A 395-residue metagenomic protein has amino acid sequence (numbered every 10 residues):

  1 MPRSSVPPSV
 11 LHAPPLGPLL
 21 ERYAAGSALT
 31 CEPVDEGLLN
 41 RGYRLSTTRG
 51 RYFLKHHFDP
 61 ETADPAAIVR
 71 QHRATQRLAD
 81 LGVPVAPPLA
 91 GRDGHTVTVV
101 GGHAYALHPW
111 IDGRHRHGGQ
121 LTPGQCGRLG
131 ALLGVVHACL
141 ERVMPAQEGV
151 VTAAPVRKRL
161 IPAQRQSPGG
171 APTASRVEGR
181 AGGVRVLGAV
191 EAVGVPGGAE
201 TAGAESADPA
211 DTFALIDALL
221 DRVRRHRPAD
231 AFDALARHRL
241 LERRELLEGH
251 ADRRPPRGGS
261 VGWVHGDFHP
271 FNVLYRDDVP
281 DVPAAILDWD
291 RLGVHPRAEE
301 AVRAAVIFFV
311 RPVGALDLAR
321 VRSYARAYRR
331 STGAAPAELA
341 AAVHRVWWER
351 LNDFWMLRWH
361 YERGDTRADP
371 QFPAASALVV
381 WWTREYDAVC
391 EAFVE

Functional and structural regions predicted by a protein language model:
M1-L29: Juxta-kinase regulatory segment immediately upstream of eukaryotic protein kinase catalytic domains
P2-S4, P162, G169, G179 (+4 more regions): ATP/Mg2+ or Mg2+-diphosphate-binding catalytic cores that bind nucleotide phosphates or diphosphates via glycine-rich
E32-E36: Protein kinase glycine-rich loop
L38-S46, F53-L54, P88, G182 (+1 more regions): Active-site acidic catalytic loop and adjacent metal/ATP-binding pocket of ATP-dependent phosphoryl transfer enzymes
T48-V150, R185-A189, V193-G194: ATP-binding pocket architecture of kinase catalytic cores
Y105-G119, A218-A229, A304, W348-A368: A glycine-centered beta->alpha junction motif in the catalytic cores of kinase/phosphotransferase enzymes
G119-A236, V261: A cross-family kinase active-site recognition segment
A298-G333, W348-T366: Active-site activation/catalytic loop segments of kinase-like enzymes and analogous catalytic loops in related
